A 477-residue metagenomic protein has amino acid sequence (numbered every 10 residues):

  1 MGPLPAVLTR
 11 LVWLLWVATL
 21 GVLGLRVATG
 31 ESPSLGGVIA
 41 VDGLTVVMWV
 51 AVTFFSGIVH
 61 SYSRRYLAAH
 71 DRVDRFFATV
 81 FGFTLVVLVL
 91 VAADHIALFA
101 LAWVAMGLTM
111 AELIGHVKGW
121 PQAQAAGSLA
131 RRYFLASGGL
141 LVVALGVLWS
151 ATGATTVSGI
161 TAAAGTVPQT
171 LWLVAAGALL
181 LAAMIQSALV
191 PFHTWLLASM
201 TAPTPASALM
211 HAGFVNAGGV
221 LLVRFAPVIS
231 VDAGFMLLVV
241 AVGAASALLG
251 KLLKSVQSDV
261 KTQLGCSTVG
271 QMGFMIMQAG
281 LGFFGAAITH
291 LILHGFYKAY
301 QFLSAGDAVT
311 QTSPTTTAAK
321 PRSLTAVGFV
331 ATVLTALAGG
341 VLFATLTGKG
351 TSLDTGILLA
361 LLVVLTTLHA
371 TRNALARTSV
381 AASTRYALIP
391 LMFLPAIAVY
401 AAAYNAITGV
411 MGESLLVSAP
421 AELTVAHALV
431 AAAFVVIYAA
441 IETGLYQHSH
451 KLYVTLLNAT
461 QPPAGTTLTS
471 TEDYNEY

Functional and structural regions predicted by a protein language model:
M1, G57-A69, E112-Q122, S187-M200 (+4 more regions): C-terminal ends of transmembrane helices
M1-A78, S158-G159: Transmembrane helix-loop-helix hairpins at membrane boundaries of multipass inner-membrane proteins
M1-L15, A68-G82, A97-A100, K118-L140 (+4 more regions): Membrane-interfacial loop-to-helix junctions in multi-pass inner-membrane proteins
L15-A18, G30-L44, A51, F55 (+2 more regions): Short helix-boundary/re-entrant hairpin motifs in multi-pass inner-membrane proteins
L25-V38, A105, G139-F192, L222 (+4 more regions): Juxtamembrane/interfacial segments at transmembrane-helix boundaries in multi-pass membrane proteins
A40-K118, S137-G139, V239-L281: Internal transmembrane alpha-helices of multipass membrane proteins
G82, V86-A162, G273-P314: Alpha-helical multi-pass transmembrane bundles of energy-transducing inner-membrane proteins
G444-Y477: Short, highly charged, low-complexity non-transmembrane loops/tails of multi-pass membrane proteins
